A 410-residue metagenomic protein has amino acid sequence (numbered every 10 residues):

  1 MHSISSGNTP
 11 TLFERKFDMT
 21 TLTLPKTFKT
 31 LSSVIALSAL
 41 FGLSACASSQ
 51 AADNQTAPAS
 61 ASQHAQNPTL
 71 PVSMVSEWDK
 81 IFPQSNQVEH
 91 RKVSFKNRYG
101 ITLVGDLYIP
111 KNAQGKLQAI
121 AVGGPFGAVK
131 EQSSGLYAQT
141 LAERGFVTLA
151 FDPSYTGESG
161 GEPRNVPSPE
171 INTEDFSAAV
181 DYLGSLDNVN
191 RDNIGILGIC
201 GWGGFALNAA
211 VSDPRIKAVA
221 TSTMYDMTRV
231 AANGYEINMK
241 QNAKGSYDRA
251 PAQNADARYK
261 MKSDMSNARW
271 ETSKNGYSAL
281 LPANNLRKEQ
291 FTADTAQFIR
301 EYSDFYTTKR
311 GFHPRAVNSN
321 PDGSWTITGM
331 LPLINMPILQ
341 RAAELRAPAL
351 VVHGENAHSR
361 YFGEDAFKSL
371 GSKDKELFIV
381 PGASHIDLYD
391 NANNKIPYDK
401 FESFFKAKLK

Functional and structural regions predicted by a protein language model:
P68-G115: N-terminal cap/lid segment of alpha/beta-hydrolase-fold proteins
K116-P125: Short beta-strand element of the alpha/beta-hydrolase
G127-Q139, P153: The serine-hydrolase catalytic nucleophile loop
T140-E158: Conserved alpha/beta-hydrolase
V166-D187: Alpha/beta-hydrolase active-site loop
N208-F305: Alpha/beta-hydrolase-fold enzymes
L345, V351-H353: Short beta-strand/loop motif that positions the catalytic acidic residue of the alpha/beta-hydrolase fold
A383-K395: Catalytic histidine-centered segment of alpha/beta-hydrolase-like enzymes
